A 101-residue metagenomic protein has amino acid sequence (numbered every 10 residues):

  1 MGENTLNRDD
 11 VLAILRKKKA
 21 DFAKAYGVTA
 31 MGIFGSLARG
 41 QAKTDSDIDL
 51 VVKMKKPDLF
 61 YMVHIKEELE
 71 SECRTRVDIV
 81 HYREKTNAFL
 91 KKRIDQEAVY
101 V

Functional and structural regions predicted by a protein language model:
M1-A30, A38-T44, M54-V101: Catalytic core of pol beta-like nucleotidyltransferases
I33: Conserved histidines in hydrophobic membrane contexts and catalytic metal-binding motifs
D49-V52: Short beta-strand->loop micro-motif that forms the acidic, two-metal-ion catalytic signature in nucleotide-processing
